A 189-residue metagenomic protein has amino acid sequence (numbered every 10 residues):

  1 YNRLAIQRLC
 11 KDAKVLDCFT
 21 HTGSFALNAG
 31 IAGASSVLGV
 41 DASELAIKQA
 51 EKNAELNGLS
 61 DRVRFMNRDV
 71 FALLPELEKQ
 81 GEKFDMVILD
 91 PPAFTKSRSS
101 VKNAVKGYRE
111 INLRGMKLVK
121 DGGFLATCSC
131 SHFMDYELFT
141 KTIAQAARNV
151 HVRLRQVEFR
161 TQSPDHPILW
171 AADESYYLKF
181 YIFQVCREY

Functional and structural regions predicted by a protein language model:
Y1-A13: SAM-dependent Rossmann-like transferase core, predominantly class I methyltransferases with a strong bias toward
D12-H21: Conserved class I S-adenosyl-L-methionine
T22-S35: Conserved SAM-binding loop of SAM-dependent methyltransferases across substrates and taxa, primarily the Class I
S36-D41: Conserved SAM-binding motif I beta-strand of class I
L45-I88: S-adenosyl-L-methionine
L59, V119-D121: Helix-to-beta-strand junctions that scaffold the AdoMet/dcAdoMet cofactor pocket in Class I SAM-dependent enzymes
F84-R114: Mobile active-site "lid"/loop adjacent to the S-adenosyl-L-methionine
E110, F124-Y189: C-terminal catalytic and target-recognition region of SAM-dependent MTase-like enzymes, primarily methyltransferases
